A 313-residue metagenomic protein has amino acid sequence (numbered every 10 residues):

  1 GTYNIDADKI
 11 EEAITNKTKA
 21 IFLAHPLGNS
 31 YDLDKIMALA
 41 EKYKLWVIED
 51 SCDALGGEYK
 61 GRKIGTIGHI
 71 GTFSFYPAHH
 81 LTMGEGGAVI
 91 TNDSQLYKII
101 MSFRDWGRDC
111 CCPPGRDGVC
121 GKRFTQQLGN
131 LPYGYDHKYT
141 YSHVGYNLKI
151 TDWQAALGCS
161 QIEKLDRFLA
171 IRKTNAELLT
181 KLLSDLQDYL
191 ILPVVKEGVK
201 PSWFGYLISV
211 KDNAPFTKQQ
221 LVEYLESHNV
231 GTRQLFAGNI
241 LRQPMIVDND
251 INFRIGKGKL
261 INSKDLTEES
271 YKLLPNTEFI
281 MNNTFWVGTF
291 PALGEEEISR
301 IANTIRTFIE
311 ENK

Functional and structural regions predicted by a protein language model:
T2-M83, A88-K98: Active-site phosphate-binding strand-loop segment of PLP-dependent enzymes
I5-D8, E12, A20-A24, L33-K35 (+3 more regions): PLP-dependent aminotransferase class I/II
